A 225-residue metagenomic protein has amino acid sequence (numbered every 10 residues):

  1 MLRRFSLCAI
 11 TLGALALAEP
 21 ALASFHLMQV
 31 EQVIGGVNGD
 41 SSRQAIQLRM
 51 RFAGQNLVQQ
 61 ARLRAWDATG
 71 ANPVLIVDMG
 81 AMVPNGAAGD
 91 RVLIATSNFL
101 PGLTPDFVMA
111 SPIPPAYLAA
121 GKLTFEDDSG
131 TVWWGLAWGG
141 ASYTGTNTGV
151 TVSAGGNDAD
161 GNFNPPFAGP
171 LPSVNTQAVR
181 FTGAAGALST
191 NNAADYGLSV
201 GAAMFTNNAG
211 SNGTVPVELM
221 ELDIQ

Functional and structural regions predicted by a protein language model:
M1-A9: Bacterial N-terminal signal peptides that target proteins for export
C8-A16: Bacterial N-terminal signal peptides
A18-P20: N-terminal signal peptide c-region/cleavage motif recognized by signal peptidases
A23-R62, T69-N72, F99-P216: Intrinsically disordered, low-complexity linkers and terminal tails enriched in Ser/Thr/Pro/Gly with interspersed basic
P73-V77: Conserved H-D interstitial segment of serine endopeptidase catalytic domains
D78-G102: Intrinsically disordered, low-complexity Pro/Gly/Ser/Thr-rich segments with frequent PxxP/GP/PP motifs and embedded
V215-Q225: Short, composition-biased motifs enriched in small/polar/acidic residues
